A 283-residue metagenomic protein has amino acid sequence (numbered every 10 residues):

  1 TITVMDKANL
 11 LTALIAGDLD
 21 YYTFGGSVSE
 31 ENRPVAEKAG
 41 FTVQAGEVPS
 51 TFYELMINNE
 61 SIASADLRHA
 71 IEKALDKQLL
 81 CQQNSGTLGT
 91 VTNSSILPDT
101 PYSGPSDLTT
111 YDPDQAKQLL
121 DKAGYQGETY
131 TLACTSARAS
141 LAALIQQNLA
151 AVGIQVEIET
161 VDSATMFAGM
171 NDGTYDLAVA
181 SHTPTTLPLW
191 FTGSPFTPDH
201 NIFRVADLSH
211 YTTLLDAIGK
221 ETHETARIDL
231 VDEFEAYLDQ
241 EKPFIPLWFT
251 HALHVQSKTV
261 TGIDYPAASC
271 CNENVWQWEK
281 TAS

Functional and structural regions predicted by a protein language model:
I2-N59: Extracellular/periplasmic solute-recognition and catalytic clefts
A8-D20, P34-K38, D66-H69, A143-V152 (+1 more regions): Short helices/loops that flank or line small-molecule/ion binding pockets
D20-G26, D176-S181, P246: Paired acidic/hydrophobic, glycine-rich loop segments that form the ligand-binding mouth/hinge of periplasmic-binding
R33-P49, N58-A65, P101-Q115, G169-G173 (+2 more regions): Short, solvent-exposed loop/beta-turn-alpha elements that line the ligand-binding surface or hinge of extracytoplasmic
E60-D99, L141, E235-P243: Periplasmic-binding protein-like
N84, P105-S106, T131-R138, F249: Short beta-strand->loop
G86-K122: Structural transition elements
D121-P184: Ligand/substrate-recognition segments at binding pockets and active sites
